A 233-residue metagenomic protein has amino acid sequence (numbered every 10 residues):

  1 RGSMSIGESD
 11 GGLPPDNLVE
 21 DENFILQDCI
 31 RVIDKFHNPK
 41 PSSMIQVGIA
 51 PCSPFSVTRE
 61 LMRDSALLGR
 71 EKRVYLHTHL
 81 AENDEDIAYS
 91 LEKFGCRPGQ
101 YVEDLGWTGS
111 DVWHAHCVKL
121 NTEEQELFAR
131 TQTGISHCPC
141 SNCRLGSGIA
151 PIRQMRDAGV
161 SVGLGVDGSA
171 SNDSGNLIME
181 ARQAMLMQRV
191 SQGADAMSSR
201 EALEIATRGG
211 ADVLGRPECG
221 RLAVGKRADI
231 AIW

Functional and structural regions predicted by a protein language model:
R1-V118: Metal-coordinating catalytic core of metallo-dependent amide/deamination hydrolases
G2-S3, E82, P139-C143, G168-A170: Short, acidic/turn-prone active-site loops that include or flank metal/cofactor- and phosphate-binding residues
R63, L67, Q100, Q125-E126 (+3 more regions): Alpha-helical segments flanking ligand/cofactor-binding loops in enzyme cores
A66-V74, W107-S110, L127-S136, D157-V162 (+1 more regions): Glycine-enriched alpha-helix->loop->beta-strand junction motifs that scaffold or abut catalytic
D84-C96, E124-A129, G146-M155, N172-M187 (+1 more regions): Histidine/acidic-residue-rich catalytic or RNA/ligand-binding cores of hydrolases and nuclease-related proteins
D104-D111, R153-W233: His/Asp/Glu-enriched, well-ordered alpha-helical/loop segment that forms or immediately abuts the divalent-metal
H114-C117, S136-C138, G163-V166: Active-site neighborhood of phospho(di)ester-bond hydrolases with catalytic His/Asp-centered motifs
L120, E124-T133, C138-R144: Long hydrophobic segments that form regular secondary structure
